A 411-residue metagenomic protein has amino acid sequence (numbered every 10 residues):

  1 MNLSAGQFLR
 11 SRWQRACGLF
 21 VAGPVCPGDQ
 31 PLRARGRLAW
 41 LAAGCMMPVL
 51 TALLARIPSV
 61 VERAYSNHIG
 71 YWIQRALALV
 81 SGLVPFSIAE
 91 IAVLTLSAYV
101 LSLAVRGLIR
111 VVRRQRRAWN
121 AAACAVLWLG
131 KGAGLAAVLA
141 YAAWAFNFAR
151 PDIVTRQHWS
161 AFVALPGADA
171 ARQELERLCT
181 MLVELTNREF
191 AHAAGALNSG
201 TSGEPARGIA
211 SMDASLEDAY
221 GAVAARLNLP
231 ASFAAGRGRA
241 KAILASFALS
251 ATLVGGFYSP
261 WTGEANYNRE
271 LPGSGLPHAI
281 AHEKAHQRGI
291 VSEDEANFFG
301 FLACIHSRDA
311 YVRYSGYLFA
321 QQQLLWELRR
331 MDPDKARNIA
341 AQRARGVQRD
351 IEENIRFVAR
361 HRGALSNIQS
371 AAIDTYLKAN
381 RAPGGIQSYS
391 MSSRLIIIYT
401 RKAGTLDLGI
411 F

Functional and structural regions predicted by a protein language model:
N2-A34, R110-A125: Membrane-interfacial, low-structure loops and terminal tails that flank and connect transmembrane helices in multi-pass
P31-C45, C124-G130: Alpha-helical transmembrane segments and their helix-start/interface "positive-inside/aromatic belt" motifs in integral
W40-R56, A133-Y141: Hydrophobic alpha-helical membrane-insertion segments
M47-R110: Membrane-embedded alpha-helical segments of integral membrane proteins
P85, L276-N297, F301-L302: Active-site recognition of the HExxH zinc-binding catalytic motif
L108-I109, W119-G255, S259-G263: Contiguous, non-catalytic segments that form substrate-binding/exosite surfaces or channel walls
E174, V291-A336: Post-HExxH zinc-binding segment in Zn-dependent metallohydrolases
V347-F411: Pan-zinc metallopeptidase signature
